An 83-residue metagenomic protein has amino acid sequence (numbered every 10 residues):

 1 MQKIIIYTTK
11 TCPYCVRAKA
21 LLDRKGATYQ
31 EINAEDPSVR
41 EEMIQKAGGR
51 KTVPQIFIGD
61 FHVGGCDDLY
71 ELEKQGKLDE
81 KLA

Functional and structural regions predicted by a protein language model:
M1-T28: Local sequence-structure signature of Cys/Sec-based thiol-disulfide redox active-site neighborhoods
P13, S38, K51, G64: Short alpha-helical
K25-G26, K46, E71: Non-catalytic interaction surface on structured domains
T28-R40: Thiol-based oxidoreductase modules, predominantly thioredoxin-like and allied folds used for disulfide exchange
G48-F57, D67: Structural micro-motif
I58-A83: Non-catalytic, surface beta->alpha helical segment in thiol-disulfide oxidoreductase systems
